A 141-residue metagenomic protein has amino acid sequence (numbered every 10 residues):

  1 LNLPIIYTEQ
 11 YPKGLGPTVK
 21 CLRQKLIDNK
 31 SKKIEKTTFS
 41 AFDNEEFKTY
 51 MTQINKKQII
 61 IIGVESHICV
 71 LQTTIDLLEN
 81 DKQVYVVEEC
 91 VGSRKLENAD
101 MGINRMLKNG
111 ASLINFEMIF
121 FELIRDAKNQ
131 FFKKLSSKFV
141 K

Functional and structural regions predicted by a protein language model:
L1-P4: A short, N-terminal amphipathic alpha-helix
Y7: Alpha-helical substrate-recognition element adjacent to the catalytic core
Q10: Active-site anion-handling motifs in enzyme catalytic cores
K13-K141: Active-site-adjacent betaalpha module
